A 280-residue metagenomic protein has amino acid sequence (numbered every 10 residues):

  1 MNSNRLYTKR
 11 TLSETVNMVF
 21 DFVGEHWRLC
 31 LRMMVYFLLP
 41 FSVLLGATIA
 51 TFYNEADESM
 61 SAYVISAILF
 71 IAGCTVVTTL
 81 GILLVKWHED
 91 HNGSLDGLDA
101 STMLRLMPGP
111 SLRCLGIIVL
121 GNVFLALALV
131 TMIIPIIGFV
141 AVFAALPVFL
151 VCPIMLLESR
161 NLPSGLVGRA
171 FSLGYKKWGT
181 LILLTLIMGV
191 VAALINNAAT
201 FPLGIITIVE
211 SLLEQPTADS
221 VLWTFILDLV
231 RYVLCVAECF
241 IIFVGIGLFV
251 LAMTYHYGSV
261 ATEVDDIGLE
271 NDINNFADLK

Functional and structural regions predicted by a protein language model:
N2-L6, M18, V76-V77, I82-L95 (+3 more regions): Juxtamembrane transition segments at transmembrane-helix termini in multipass membrane proteins
S3-T8, S13-P40, A100-L127, L146-N196 (+1 more regions): Interfacial aromatic "cap" segments that immediately flank transmembrane helices in multipass membrane proteins
L39-I49: Alpha-helical transmembrane segments of multi-pass membrane proteins
S42, I65-H91, R113, V119-L127: Specific transmembrane helices
I49-A56, L129-M132: Juxtamembrane "helix-exit" motif on the non-cytosolic side of transmembrane helices
Y63-I71, G138, C235-I242: Alpha-helical transmembrane segments of polytopic membrane proteins
A126-V142: Short hydrophobic membrane-inserting alpha-helices and related fusion/pore-forming segments
